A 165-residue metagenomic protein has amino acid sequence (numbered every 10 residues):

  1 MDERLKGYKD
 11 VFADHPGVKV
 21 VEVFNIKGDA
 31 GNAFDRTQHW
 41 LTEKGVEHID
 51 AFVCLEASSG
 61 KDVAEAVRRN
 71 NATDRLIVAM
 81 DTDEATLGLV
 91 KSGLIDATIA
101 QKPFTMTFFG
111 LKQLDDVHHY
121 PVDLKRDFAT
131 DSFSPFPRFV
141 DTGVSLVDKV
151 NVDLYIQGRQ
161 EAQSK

Functional and structural regions predicted by a protein language model:
E3-K6, G31-T37, T82-T86, K102-K125: Hydrophobic alpha-helical segments within soluble ligand-binding/sensing domains
R4-P16: Ligand-binding cleft/hinge of the Venus flytrap
Y8, V21-E22, K27-L89: Hydrophobic alpha-helical
V11-F12, F109-K165: Hinge/cleft segment of the Venus flytrap/periplasmic-binding protein
G17-V20, D74, I95, G143: A generic structural signal for alpha->beta connector loops
D50, I77-V78, D96-I99, V147: Structural detector of well-ordered beta-strand residues that form the stable sheet scaffold of enzyme domains
N70, G93, R159-A162: Short glycine-centered helix-capping/turn motifs at secondary-structure transition points
S92-F104: Short beta-strand elements at the ligand-binding edges of bilobed clamshell
